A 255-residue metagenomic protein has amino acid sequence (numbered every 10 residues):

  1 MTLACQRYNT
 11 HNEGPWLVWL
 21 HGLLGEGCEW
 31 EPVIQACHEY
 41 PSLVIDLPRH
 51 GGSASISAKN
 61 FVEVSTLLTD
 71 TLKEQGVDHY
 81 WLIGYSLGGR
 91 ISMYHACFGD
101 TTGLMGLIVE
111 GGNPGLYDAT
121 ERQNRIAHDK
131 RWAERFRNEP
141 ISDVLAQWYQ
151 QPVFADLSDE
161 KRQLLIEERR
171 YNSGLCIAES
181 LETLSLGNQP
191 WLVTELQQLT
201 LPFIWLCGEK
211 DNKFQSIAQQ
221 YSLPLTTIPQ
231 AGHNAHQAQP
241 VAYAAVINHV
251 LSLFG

Functional and structural regions predicted by a protein language model:
L3-A54: Conserved HGGG/HGGXW glycine-rich cap/lid loop of the alpha/beta-hydrolase fold
E31-I34, L43-W81, A245: Active-site loop/oxyanion-hole signature of alpha/beta-hydrolase fold enzymes
D46-G51, N113, A231-G232: Short beta-to-alpha linker loops that shape the active-site pocket of alpha/beta-hydrolase fold enzymes
L82-G84, E110: Short beta-strand immediately N-terminal to the catalytic nucleophile in serine-hydrolase-like folds
G84-G88, S92: Gly/Ala-rich beta-loop-alpha elbow adjacent to hydrolase catalytic centers
C97, M105-F136: Flexible "cap/lid" loop of the alpha/beta hydrolase fold
R170-Q220: Conserved serine/cysteine hydrolase catalytic core
A231-A244: Catalytic histidine-centered segment of alpha/beta-hydrolase-like enzymes
